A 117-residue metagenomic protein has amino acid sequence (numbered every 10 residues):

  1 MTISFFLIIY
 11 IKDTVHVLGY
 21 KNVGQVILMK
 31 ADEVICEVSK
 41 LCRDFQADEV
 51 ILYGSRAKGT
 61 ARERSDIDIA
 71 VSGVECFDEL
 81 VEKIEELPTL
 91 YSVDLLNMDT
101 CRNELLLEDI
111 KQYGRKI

Functional and structural regions predicted by a protein language model:
T2-E49, A57-E63, S72-I117: Catalytic core of pol beta-like nucleotidyltransferases
